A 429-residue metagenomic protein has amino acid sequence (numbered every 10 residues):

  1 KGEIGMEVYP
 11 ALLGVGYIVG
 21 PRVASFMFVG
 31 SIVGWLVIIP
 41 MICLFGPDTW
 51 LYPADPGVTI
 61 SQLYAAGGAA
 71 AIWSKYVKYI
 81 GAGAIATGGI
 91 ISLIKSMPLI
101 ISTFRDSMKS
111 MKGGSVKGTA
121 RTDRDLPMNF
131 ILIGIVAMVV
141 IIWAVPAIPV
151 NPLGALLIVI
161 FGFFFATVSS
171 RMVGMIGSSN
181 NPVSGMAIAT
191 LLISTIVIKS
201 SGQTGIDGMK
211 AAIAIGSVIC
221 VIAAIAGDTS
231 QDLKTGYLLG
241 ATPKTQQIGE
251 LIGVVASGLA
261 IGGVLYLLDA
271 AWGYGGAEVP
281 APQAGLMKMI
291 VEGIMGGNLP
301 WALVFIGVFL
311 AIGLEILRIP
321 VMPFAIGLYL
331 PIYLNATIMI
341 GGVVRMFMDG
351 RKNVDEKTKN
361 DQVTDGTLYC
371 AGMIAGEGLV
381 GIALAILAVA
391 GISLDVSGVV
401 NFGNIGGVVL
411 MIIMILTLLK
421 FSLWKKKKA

Functional and structural regions predicted by a protein language model:
K1-A429: The structured alpha-helical core of multi-pass membrane proteins
